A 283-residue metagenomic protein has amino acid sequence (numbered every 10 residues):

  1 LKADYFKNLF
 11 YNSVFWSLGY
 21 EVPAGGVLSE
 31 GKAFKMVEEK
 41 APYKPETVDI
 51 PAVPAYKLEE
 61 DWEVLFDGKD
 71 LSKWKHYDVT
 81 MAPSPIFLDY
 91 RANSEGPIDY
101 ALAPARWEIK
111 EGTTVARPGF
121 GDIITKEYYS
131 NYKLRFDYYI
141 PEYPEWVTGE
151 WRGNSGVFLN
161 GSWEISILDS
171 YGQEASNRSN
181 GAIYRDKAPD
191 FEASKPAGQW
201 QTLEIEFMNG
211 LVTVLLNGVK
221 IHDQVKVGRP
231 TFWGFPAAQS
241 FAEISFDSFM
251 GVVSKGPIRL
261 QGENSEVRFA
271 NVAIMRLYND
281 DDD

Functional and structural regions predicted by a protein language model:
A3-F6, V14-E21, G25-G26, F34-D283: Carbohydrate-interacting regions of secretory-pathway proteins
